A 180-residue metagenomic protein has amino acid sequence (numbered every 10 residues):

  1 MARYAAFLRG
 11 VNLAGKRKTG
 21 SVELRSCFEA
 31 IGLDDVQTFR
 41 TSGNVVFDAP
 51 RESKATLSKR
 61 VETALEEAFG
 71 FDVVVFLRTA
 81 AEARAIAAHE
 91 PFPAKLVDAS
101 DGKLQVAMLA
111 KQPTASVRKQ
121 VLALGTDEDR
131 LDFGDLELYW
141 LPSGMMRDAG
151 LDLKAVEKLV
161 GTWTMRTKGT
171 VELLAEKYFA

Functional and structural regions predicted by a protein language model:
A2-A180: Surface-exposed, charge/polar-rich loops and edge strands
